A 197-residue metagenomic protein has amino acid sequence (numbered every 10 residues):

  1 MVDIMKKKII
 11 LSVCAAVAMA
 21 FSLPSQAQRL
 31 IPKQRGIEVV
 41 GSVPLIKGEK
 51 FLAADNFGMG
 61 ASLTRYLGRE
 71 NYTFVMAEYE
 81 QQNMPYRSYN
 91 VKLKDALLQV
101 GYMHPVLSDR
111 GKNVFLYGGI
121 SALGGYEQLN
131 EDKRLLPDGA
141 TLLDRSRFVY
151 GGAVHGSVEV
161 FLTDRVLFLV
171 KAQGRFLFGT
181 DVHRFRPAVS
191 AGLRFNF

Functional and structural regions predicted by a protein language model:
M1-Q34: Cleavable N-terminal export/targeting peptides
Q26-M76, R194-N196: Short glycine/proline- and aromatic-enriched beta-strand/turn motifs that initiate or cap beta-hairpins
G36, Q99, F185-F197: Outer-membrane beta-barrel "beta-signal"
S42-L45, N83-P85, P137-L142, Q173-F176: Extracytoplasmic loops and strand-loop junctions of Gram-negative outer membrane beta-barrel proteins
K50-N56, Y89-D95, T141-F148, D181-R186: Replace "Gram-negative outer membrane beta-barrel proteins" with "bacterial and organellar outer membrane beta-barrel
M59-A61, L98-Y102, V154-G156, V160 (+1 more regions): Membrane-embedded beta-strands of outer-membrane beta-barrel proteins, especially the hydrophobic/small aromatic
S62-L136, V166, F195-F197: Gram-negative (and chloroplast) outer-membrane scaffold detector with strong preference for beta-barrel transmembrane
G152-A172: Surface-exposed extracellular loop regions of Gram-negative outer-membrane beta-barrel proteins
